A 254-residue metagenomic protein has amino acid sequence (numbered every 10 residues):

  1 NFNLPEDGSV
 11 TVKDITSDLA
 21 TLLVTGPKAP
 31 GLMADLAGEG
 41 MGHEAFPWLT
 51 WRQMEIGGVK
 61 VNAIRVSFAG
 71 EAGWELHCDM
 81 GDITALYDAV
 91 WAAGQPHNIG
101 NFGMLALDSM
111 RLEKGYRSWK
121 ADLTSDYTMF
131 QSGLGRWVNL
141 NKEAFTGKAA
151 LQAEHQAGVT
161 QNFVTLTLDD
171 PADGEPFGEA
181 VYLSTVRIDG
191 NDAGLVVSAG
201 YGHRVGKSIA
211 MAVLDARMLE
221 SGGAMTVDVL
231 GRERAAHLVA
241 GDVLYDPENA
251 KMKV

Functional and structural regions predicted by a protein language model:
N1-V254: Conserved, structured C-terminal
